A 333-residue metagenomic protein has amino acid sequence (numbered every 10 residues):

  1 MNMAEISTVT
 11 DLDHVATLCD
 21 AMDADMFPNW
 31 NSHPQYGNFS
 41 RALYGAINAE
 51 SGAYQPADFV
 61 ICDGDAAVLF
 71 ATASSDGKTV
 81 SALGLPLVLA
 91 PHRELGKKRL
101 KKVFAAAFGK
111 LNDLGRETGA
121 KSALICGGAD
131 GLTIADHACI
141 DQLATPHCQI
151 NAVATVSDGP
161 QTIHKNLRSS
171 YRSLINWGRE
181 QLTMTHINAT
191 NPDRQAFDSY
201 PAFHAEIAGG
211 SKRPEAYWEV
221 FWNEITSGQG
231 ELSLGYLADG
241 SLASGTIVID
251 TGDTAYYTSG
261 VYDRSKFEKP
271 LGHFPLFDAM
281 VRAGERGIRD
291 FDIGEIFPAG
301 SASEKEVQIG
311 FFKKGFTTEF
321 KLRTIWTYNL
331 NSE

Functional and structural regions predicted by a protein language model:
N2-D13, I47, S75-G77, A138-T162 (+1 more regions): Active-site/acyl-donor-binding loops of N-acyltransferases
A4-K78, G131-N151, G159, I163-K266: A conserved beta-strand-loop-helix scaffold within acyl/acetyltransferase catalytic domains
Y54-P56, E117-A120, G230, E285-I288: Short, high-confidence coil segments that cap the C-terminus of an alpha-helix and link into the following beta-strand
C62-A71, S81-K121: Glycine-rich, N-terminal phosphate-binding loop and its surrounding beta-alpha-beta segment
G84-L100, S157, G260-K269, F297: A short, internal acetyl-CoA/4′-phosphopantetheine-binding micro-motif in the GNAT/acyltransferase core
K102-N151: Non-catalytic accessory segments adjacent to catalytic cores
G109, Q229-S332: Aromatic (often tryptophan-rich) hydrophobic motifs at membrane interfaces
K110-L114, W177, E224, D278 (+1 more regions): A generic secondary-structure signal
